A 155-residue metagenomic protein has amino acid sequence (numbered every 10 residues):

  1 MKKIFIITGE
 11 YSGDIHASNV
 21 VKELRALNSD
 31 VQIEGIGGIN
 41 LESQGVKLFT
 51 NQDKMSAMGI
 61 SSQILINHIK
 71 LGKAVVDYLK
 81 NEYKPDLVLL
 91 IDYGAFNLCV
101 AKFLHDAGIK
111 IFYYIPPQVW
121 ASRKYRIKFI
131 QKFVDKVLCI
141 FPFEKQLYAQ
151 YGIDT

Functional and structural regions predicted by a protein language model:
K3-T155: Active-site and donor-binding regions of nucleotide-sugar-utilizing enzymes
